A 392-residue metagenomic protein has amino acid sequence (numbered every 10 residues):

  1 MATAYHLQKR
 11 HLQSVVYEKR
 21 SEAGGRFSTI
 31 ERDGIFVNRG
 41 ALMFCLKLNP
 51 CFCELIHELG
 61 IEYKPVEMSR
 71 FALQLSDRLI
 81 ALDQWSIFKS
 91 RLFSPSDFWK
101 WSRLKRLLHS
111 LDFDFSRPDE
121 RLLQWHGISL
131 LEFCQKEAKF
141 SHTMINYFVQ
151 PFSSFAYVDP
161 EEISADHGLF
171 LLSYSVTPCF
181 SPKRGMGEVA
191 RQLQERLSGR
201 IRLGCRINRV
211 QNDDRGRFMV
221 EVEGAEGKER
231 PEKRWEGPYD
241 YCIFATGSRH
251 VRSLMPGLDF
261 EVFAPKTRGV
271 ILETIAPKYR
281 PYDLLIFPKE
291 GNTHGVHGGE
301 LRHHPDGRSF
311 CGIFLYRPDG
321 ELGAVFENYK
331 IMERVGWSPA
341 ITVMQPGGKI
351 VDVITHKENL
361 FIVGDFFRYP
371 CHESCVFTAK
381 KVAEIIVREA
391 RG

Functional and structural regions predicted by a protein language model:
A2-L12, G199: A short, Lys/Arg-enriched amphipathic alpha-helix followed by its capping loop at the start of a domain
Q8-R32: Glycine-rich FAD pyrophosphate-binding loop
L12-S14, Y63, C242, Y329-M332: Hydrophobic anchor at the start of a short beta-strand that flanks the dinucleotide cofactor-binding loop
T29-E54: N-terminal glycine-rich dinucleotide-binding loop that anchors FAD/FMN and/or NAD(P) in oxidoreductases
L46, C53-E162: Mobile amphipathic helical/loop "lid" adjacent to a hydrophobic cofactor/ligand pocket
G168-K233: Helical element adjacent to the flavin cofactor pocket in flavoenzyme catalytic cores
N208-A324: Mid-domain catalytic core of redox enzymes that form a hydrophobic substrate pocket/lid adjacent to a catalytic redox
R302-G392: Conserved flavin/dinucleotide-binding core of flavoenzymes
